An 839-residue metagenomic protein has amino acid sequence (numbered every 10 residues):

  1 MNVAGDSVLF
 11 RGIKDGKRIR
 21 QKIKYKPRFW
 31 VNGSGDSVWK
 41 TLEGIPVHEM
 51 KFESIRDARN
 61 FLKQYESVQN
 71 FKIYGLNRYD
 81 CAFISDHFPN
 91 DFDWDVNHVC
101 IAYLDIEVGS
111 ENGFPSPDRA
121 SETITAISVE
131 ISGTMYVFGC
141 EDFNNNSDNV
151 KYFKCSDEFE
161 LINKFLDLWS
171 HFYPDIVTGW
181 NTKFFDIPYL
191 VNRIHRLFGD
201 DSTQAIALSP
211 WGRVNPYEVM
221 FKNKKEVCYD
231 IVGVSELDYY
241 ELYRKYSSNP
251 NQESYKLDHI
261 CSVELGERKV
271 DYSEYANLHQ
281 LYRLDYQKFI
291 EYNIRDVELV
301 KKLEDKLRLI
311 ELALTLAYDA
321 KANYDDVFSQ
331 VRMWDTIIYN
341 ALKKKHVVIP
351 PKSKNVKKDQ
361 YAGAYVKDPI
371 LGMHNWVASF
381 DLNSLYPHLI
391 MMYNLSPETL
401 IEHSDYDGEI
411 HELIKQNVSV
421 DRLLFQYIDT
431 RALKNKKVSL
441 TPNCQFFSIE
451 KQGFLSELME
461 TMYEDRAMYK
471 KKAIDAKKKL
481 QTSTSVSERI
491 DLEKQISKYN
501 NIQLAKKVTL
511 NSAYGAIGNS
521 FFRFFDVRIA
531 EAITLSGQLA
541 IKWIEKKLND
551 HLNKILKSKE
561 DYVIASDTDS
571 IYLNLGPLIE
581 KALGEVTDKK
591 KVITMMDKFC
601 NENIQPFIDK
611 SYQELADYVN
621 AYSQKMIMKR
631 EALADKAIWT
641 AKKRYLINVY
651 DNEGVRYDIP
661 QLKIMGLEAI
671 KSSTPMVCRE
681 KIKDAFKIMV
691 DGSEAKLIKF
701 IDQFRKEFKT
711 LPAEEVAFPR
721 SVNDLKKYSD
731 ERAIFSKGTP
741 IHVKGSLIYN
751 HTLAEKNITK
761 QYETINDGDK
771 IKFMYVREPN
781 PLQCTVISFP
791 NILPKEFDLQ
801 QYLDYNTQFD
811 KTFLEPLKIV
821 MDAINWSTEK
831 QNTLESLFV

Functional and structural regions predicted by a protein language model:
M1-I176, I294-R295, L299-Y318, D325-G363 (+4 more regions): DnaQ-like (DEDDh/DEDDy) 3′-5′ exonuclease domain used for proofreading and 3′-end trimming on nucleic acids
L104, L237-D238, G372-L385, R466-Y469: Conserved catalytic palm subdomain of right-hand nucleotidyl-transferase polymerases, strongest for RNA-directed enzymes
V137-F138, S147-Y152, Y173, I187 (+1 more regions): Active-site-proximal helix-loop-helix substrate-binding element of RNase H-like nuclease domains
N146-Y152, W169-I176, L281-K288, D319 (+10 more regions): Glycine- and acidic
A276-S404, V486-K547, A565, N574-G576 (+5 more regions): Common nucleic-acid-contacting/processivity interface regions adjacent to the catalytic cores of nucleic-acid enzymes
L382-K546, H551, I555-K559, A582: Helical catalytic core of nucleic-acid polymerases
I571-I604: Catalytic palm subdomain of template-directed nucleic-acid polymerases, centered on the conserved carboxylate motif
D597, N601, Q605-V839: C-terminal, non-catalytic extensions of nucleic-acid polymerases
